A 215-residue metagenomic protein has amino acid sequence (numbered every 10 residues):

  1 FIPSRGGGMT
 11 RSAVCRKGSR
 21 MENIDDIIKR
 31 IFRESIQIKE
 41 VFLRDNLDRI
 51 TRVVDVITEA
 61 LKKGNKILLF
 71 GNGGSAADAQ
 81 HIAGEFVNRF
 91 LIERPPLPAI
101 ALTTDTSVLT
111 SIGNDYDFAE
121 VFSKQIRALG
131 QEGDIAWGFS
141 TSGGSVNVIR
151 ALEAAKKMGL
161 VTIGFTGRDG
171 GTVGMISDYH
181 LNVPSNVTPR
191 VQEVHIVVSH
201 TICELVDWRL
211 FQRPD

Functional and structural regions predicted by a protein language model:
M21-D45: Generic N-terminal amphipathic, Lys/Arg-enriched alpha-helix
D45-K63: A short, well-structured juxtamembrane/interface segment
T58-G130: Glycine-rich, small/polar surface segments that engage phosphate groups of diverse ligands
S75-Q80, G144-A151, V173: Short glycine/serine/threonine-rich phosphate/pyrophosphate-binding segments that cradle anionic phosphate groups
A128, A136, P189-D215: A charged, well-structured terminal subsegment
F165-S177: Short, glycine/polar-rich helix-capping loops at beta-to-alpha or helix-loop-helix junctions that flank or form
